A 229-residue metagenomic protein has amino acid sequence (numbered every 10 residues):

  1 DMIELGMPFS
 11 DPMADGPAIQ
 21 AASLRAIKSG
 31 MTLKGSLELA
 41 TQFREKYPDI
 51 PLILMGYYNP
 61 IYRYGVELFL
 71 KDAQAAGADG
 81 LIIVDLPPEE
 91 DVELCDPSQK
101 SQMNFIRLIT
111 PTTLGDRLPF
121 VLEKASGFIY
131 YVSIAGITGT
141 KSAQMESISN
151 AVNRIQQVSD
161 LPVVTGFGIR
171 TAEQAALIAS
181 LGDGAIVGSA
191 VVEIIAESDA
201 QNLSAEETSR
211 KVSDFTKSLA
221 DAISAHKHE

Functional and structural regions predicted by a protein language model:
D1-P12, G80-I82, Y131-G139, G168 (+1 more regions): Glycine-rich phosphate-binding active-site loops on the catalytic face of alpha/beta enzymes
I3-G6, A73, V121, I178 (+2 more regions): Conserved, mostly hydrophobic/aromatic
S10-A21, M31-T41, Y62-L68, I83-K100 (+4 more regions): Active-site-adjacent beta->alpha loops and helix N-cap segments on the catalytic face of soluble alpha/beta enzymes
P17-I53, D96-T110, E146-V163, R210-H228: Alpha-helix-loop-beta-strand connector modules within alpha/beta enzyme cores
Y58-A76, L181-S189: Short, electropositive alpha-helical surface patch
A73-D79, Q99-I106, E123-I129, L181-A185: Glycine-enriched alpha-helix->loop->beta-strand junction motifs that scaffold or abut catalytic
Q102-G139: Histidine/lysine/aspartate-rich catalytic loop segments that bind and position anionic ligands
T113-L122, T165, I169-A185: Catalytic cores of alpha/beta
